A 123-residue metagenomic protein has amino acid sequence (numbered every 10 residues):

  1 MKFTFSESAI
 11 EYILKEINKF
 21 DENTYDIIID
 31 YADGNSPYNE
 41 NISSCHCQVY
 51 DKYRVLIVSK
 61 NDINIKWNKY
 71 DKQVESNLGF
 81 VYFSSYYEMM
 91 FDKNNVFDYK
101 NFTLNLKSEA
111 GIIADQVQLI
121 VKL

Functional and structural regions predicted by a protein language model:
M1-S36: Long, hydrophobic N-terminal alpha-helical segment
S6, D30-A32, V58-S59, N68 (+3 more regions): A structural detector for beta-sheet-dominated domains
N18-T24, N35-Y38, N61-W67, N94: Intrinsically disordered, low-complexity coil segments
E22-Y25, H46-D51, K100-L104, Q116: Short, low-complexity, polar/charged sequence segments that are solvent-exposed and flexible
Y25-I29, V55, N95-N101: Broad, structure-driven detector of short, well-ordered beta-strand segments within folded domains
D30-N64, I112-L119: Short, thiol/selenol-centered motifs that function as redox-active sites or metal-ligating centers
V58-N94: Mid-chain, well-packed structural core segment of small domains
Y82-L123: Glycine-rich, aromatic-bearing surface loops/beta-hairpins
